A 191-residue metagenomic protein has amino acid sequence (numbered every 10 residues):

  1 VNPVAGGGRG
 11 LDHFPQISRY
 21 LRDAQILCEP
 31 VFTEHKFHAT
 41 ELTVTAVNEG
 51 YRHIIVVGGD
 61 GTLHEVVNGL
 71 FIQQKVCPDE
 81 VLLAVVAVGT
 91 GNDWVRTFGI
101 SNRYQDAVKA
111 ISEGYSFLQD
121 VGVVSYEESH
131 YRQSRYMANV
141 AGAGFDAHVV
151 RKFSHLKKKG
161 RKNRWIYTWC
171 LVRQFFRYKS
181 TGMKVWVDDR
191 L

Functional and structural regions predicted by a protein language model:
V1-V57, H64, N68, Q105-D106: ATP/NTP phosphate-donor binding region
A24, F71-L191: Catalytic core of DAGKc-family lipid kinases
G59-D60, G89: Gly/Ser-rich catalytic serine loop of serine hydrolases
T62-H64, D93: Short, active-site-adjacent cap segments at secondary-structure transitions
